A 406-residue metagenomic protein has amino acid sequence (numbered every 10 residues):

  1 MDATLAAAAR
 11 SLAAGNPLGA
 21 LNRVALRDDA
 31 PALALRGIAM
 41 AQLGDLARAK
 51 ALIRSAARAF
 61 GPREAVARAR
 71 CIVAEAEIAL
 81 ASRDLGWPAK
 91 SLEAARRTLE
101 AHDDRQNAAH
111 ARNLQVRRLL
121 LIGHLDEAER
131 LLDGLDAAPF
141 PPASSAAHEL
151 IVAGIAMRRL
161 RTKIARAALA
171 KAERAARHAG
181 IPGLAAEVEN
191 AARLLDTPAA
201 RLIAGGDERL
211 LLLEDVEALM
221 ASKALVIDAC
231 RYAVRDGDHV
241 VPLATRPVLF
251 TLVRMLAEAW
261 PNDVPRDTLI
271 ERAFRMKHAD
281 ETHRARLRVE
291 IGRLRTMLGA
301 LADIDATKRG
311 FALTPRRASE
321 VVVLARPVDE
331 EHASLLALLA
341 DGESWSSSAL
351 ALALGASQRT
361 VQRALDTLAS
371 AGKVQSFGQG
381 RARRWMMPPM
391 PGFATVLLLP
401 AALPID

Functional and structural regions predicted by a protein language model:
D2, P31, I38, R70 (+5 more regions): Residue register of alpha-helical TPR repeats
A6, L35, A67, A74 (+7 more regions): "A position-specific structural signal for the A-helix of alpha-solenoid helical repeats
G15, A185-F250, R254, T296-E331 (+1 more regions): Short boundary/linker motifs that mark transitions into or out of structured domains
L21, D28, R54-F60, E93-D104 (+2 more regions): Amphipathic alpha-helical segments of tetratricopeptide repeats
L252, L256-R286: Positively charged, aromatic-enriched patches within helix-turn-helix-type DNA-binding elements, predominantly
D280, L287-V323, D366-A382: DNA-binding patch around the recognition helix
